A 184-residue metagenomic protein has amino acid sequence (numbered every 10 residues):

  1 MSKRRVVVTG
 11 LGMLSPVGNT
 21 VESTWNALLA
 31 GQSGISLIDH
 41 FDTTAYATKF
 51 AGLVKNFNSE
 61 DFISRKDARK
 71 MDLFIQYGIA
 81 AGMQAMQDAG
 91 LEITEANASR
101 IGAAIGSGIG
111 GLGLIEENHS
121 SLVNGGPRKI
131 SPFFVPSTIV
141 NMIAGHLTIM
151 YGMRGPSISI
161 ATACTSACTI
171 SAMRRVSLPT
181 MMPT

Functional and structural regions predicted by a protein language model:
M1-I109, L114-G155, V176-P179: Conserved "HGTGT" condensation-loop signature of ketosynthase/thiolase-family condensing enzymes that catalyze
P156-A161: Short loop-beta-helix segment that forms the pyridoxal 5′-phosphate
A167: Short conserved active-site loop signatures built around small residues
I170: Active-site histidine-anchored catalytic micro-motif
M173: Internal active-site segments that recognize and position negatively charged phosphoryl groups and nucleotide moieties
M182-T184: Short, high-confidence coil segments that cap the C-terminus of an alpha-helix and link into the following beta-strand
